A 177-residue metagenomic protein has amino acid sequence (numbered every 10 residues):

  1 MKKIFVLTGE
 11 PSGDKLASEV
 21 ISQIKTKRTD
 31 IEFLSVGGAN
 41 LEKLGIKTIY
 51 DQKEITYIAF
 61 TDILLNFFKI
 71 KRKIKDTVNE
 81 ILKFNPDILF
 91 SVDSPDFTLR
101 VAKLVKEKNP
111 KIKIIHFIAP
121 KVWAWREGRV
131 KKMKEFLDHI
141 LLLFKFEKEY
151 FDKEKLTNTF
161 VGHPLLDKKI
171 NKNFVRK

Functional and structural regions predicted by a protein language model:
K3-R176: Active-site and donor-binding regions of nucleotide-sugar-utilizing enzymes
